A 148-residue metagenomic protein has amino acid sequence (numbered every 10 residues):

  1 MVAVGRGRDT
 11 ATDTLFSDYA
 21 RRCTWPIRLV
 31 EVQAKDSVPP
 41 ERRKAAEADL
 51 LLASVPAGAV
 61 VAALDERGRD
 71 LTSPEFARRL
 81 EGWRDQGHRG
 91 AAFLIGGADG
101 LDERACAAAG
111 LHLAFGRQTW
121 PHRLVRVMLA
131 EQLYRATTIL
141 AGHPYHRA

Functional and structural regions predicted by a protein language model:
M1, A62, G96, L129: Conserved RecA-like P-loop NTPase ATPase core
M1-C23: N-terminal beta1-alpha1 ligand-phosphate binding loop
V2-V4, V30, L94: Short hydrophobic segments within beta-strands
G7, E66-R69, G97-G100: Short glycine-rich anion-binding loops that position phosphate/pyrophosphate groups of nucleotides and phosphorylated
R21-R22, R84-G87, T138: Arginine/glycine-rich "motif VI" loop of SF2 helicases in the C-terminal RecA-like domain
I27-A91: S-adenosyl-L-methionine/SAH cofactor-binding core of RNA-modifying enzymes
E81-T119: A mid-sequence interfacial segment
E103-R147: Structured adenosyl-cofactor binding patch, chiefly the S-adenosyl-L-methionine
